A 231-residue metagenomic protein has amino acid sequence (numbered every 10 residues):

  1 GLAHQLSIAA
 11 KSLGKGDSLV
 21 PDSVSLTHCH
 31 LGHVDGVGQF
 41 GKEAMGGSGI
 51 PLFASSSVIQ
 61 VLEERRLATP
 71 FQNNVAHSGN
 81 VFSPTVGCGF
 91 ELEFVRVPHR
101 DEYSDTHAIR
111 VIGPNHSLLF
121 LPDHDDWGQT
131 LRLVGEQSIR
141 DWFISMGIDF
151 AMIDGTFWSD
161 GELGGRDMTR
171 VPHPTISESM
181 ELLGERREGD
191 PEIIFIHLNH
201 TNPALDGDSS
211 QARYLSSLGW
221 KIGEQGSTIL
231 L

Functional and structural regions predicted by a protein language model:
G1-F53, D149: Active-site metal-binding motif and surrounding structural segment of the metallo-beta-lactamase
G1-G16, S78-R140, I144, Q225-L231: Core dinuclear metal-dependent hydrolase active-site scaffold
Q5-I8, D35-V37, E63-E64, T130-L131 (+2 more regions): Short glycine-/acidic-enriched loop or helix-start segments at secondary-structure transitions that form or flank
L6, H28, L52, L92 (+5 more regions): Divalent metal-coordination and catalytic microenvironments
V24, L52-A54, L119-F120, F195: Structural beta-sheet core signal
S56-L67: A short, active-site helix/loop in glycosyltransferases that binds the activated sugar's phosphate group
S117, D125-S227: Cap/insert and terminal regions of metallo-dependent hydrolase folds
